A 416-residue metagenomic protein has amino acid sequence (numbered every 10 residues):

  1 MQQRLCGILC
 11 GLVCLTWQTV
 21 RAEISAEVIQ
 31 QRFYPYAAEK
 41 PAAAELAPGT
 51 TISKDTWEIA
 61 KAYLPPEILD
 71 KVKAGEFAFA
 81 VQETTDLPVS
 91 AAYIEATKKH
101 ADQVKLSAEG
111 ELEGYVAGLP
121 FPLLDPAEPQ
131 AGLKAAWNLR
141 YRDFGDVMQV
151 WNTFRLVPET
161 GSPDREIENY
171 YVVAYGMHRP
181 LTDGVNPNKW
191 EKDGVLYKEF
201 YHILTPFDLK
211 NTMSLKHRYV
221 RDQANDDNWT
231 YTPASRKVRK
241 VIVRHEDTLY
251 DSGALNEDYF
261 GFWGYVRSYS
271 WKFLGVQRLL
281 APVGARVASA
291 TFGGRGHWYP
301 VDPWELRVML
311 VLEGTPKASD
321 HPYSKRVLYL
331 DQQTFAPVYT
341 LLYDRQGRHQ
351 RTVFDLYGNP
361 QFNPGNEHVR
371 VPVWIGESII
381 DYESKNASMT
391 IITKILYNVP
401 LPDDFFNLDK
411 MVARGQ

Functional and structural regions predicted by a protein language model:
G7-T16: Bacterial N-terminal signal peptides
A22-P120, S235, E246-Y299, W304-V308 (+1 more regions): Non-transmembrane domains of secretory- and envelope-associated proteins
E23-N225: Solvent-exposed N-terminal domain segments of exported/luminal and surface proteins
G194-F200, D226, E305-E313, A336-T340 (+1 more regions): Short, hydrophobic/aromatic-rich segments at coil-to-beta transitions
L209-R267: Loop-centered beta-sheet repeat module
K210-T212, A224-N225, H321-R326, V338 (+2 more regions): Short, surface-exposed coil-to-beta transition loops
H217-D222, K325-Y339, K394-L396: A short, surface-exposed beta-strand/turn
W304, M309-D320, S324-A336, Y343-R345: Extended serine/threonine-enriched, polar tracts that run as long, contiguous segments within proteins
